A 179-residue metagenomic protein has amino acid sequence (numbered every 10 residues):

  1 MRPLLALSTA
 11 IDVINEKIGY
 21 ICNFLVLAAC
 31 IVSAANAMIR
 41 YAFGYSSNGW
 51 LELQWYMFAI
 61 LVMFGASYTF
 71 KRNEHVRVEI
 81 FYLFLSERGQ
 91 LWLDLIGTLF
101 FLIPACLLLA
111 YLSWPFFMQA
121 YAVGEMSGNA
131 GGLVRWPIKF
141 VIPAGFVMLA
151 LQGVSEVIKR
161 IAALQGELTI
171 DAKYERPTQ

Functional and structural regions predicted by a protein language model:
M1-Q179: Alpha-helical transmembrane segments and membrane-interface helix-loop junctions in multi-pass membrane proteins
